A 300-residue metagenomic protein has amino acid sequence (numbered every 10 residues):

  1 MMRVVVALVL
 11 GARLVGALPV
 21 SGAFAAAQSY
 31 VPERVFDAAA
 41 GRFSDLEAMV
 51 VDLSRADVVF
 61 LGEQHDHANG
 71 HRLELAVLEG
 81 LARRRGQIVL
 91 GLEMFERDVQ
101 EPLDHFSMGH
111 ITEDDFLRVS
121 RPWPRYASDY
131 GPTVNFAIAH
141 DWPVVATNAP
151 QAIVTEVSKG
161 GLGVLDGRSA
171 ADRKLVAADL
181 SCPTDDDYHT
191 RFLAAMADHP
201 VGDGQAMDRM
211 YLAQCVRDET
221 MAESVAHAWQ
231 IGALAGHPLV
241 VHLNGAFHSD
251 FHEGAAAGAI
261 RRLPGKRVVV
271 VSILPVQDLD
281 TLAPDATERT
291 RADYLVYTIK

Functional and structural regions predicted by a protein language model:
R3-S21: Bacterial N-terminal signal peptides
L18-A56: N- or domain-start disorder-to-order transition segments that initiate the globular core
Y30-R34, S54-Q64, T112-R118, G204-Q205: Acidic/histidine-rich, surface-exposed loop or edge segments in extracytoplasmic proteins
G41-R42, L46-A82: Zymogen propeptides
H67-R72, G80-A82, G86-V89, R97-F106: Membrane-embedded segments
V89-F95, V270-I273: Short internal beta-strands
E101-A228: A substrate-binding/cap region within the structured catalytic cores of diverse enzymes
T220-W229, A235-P238, A246-K300: C-terminal regions of proteins
